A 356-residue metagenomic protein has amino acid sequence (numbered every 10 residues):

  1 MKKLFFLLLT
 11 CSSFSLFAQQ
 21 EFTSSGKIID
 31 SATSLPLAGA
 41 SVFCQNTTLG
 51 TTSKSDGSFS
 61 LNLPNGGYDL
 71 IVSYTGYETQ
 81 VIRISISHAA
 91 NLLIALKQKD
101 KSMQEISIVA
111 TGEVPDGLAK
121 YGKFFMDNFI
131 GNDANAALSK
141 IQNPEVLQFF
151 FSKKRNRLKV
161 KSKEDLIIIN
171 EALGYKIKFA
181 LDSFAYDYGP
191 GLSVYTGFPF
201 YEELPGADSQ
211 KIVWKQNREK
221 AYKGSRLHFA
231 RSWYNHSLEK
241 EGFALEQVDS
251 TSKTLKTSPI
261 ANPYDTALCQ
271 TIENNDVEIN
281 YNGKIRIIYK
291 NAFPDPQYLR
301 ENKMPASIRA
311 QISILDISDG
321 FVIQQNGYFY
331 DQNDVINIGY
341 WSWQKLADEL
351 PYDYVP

Functional and structural regions predicted by a protein language model:
M1-S25, V42: Bacterial Sec-dependent N-terminal signal peptides
F22-S24, S31-N46: Short, ordered, surface-exposed loop/turn motifs in non-cytosolic proteins
S24-D30, G57-F59, I94, I106: A short, amphipathic beta-strand motif
A40-C44, L70, I108: Hydrophobic beta-strand segments
C44, I71-I82: A short, solvent-exposed loop/turn motif at the edges and junctions of modular extracellular/periplasmic domains
T47-S58: Short, acidic Ser/Thr/Gly-rich low-complexity loop/linker segments typical of extracellular and cell-surface proteins
T52, E78-L92: Structured interaction patches on ligand/partner-binding surfaces of diverse proteins
A95-P356: Surface-exposed, low-complexity/disordered segments and acidic/polar micro-motifs at processing/linker regions
